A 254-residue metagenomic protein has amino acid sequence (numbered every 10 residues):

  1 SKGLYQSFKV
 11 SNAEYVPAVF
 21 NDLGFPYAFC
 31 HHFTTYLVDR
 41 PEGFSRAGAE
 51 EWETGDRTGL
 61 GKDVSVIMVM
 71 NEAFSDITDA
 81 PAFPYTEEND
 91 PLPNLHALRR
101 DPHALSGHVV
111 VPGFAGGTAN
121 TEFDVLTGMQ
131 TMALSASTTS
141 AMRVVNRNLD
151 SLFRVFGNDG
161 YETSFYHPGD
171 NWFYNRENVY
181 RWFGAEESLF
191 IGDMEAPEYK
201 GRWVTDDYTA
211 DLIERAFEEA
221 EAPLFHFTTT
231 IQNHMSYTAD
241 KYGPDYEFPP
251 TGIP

Functional and structural regions predicted by a protein language model:
S1-D63, Y85-H108, M142-N146, D150: N-terminal secretory/membrane-targeting segments
G55-G61, M68-N71, D76-P254: Solvent-exposed soluble domains appended to multi-pass membrane proteins
